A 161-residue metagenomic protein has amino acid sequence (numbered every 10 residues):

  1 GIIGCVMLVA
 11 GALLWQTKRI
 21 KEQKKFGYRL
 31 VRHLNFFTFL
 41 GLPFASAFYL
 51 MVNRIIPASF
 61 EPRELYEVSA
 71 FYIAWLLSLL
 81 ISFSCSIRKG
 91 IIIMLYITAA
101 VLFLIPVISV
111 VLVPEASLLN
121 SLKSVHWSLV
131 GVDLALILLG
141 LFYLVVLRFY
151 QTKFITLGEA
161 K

Functional and structural regions predicted by a protein language model:
G1-K161: Conserved histidines in hydrophobic membrane contexts and catalytic metal-binding motifs
